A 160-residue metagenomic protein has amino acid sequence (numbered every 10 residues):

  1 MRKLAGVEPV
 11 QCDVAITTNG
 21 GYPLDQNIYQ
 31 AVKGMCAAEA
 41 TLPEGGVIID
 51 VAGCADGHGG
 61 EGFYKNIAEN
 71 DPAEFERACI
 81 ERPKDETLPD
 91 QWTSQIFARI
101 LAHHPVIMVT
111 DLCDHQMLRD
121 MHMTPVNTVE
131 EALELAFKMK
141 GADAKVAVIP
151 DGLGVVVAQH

Functional and structural regions predicted by a protein language model:
M1-A5, I100: Charged, low-complexity, helix-prone segments enriched in Lys/Glu/Asp/Gln
M1-R2, Q11-Q30, G34: Glycine-rich phosphate/diphosphate-binding loops and the adjacent beta-loop-alpha structural elements that coordinate
L4-V7, N127-T128: Short acidic low-complexity segments
E8-V10, G141-A142: Short helix-terminating capping/connector loops at secondary-structure junctions
A31-H160: C-terminal non-catalytic interaction/assembly regions of soluble proteins
